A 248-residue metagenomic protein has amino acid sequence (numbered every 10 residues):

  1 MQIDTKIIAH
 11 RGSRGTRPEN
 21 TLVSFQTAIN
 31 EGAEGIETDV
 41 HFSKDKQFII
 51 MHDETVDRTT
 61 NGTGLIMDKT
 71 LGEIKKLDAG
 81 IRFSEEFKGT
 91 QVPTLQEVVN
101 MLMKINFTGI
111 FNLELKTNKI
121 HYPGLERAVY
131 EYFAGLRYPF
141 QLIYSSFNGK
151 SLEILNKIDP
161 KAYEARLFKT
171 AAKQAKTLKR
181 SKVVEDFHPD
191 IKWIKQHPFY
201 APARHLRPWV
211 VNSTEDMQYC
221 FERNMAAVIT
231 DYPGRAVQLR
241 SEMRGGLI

Functional and structural regions predicted by a protein language model:
M1-I248: Phosphate-group recognition and catalysis centered on beta-loop-alpha active-site segments
